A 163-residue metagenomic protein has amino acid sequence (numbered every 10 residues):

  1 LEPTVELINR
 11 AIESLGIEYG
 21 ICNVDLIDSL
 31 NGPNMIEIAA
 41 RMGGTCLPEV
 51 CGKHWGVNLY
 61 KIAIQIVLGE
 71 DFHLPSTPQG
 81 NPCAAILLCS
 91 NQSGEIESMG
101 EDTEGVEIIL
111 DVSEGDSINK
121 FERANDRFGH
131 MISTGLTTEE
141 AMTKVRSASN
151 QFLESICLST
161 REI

Functional and structural regions predicted by a protein language model:
P3-V24, A39-S93: Active-site "cap" helix and flanking loop/linker of ATP-utilizing ligase/carboxylase catalytic domains
E18-L30, R161-I163: A short glycine-rich, hydrophobically flanked beta-strand micro-motif that places a catalytic Asp/Glu for divalent metal
L26, G32, G44, C51 (+5 more regions): Generic detector of short alpha-helix boundary/capping microenvironments and adjacent low-complexity segments
N34-E37: Protein kinase-like catalytic core scaffold
I62-I163: Peripheral (often C-terminal) accessory segments that flank ATP-dependent C-N-forming ligase machineries
